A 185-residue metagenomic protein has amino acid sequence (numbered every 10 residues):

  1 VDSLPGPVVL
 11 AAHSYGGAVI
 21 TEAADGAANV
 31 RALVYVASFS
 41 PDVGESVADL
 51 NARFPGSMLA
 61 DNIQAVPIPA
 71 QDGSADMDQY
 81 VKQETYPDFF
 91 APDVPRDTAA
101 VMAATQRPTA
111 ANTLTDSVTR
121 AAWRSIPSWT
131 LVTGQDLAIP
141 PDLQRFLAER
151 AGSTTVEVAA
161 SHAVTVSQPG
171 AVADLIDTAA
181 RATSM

Functional and structural regions predicted by a protein language model:
V1-V8: Conserved acidic catalytic loop of the alpha/beta-hydrolase fold
A11-G16, I20: Gly/Ala-rich beta-loop-alpha elbow adjacent to hydrolase catalytic centers
D25-V30, V34-S74, A110-L114, I139: Flexible "cap/lid" loop of the alpha/beta hydrolase fold
L33, P127-D136: Conserved strand-to-loop "acid loop" that flanks and positions the catalytic carboxylate
V101-A122: Active-site nucleophile elbow and catalytic-triad environment of alpha/beta-hydrolase enzymes
W123-S128, R150-S153: Short, proline-enriched alpha-helix->beta-strand connector loops that line the catalytic pocket of alpha/beta-hydrolase
T133-A160, V166, T178-A179: Conserved loop-alpha-helix segment in the C-terminal half of the alpha/beta-hydrolase fold that carries the catalytic
P169-D177: Short, amphipathic alpha-helical "lid/cap" segments that border enzyme active or binding sites
